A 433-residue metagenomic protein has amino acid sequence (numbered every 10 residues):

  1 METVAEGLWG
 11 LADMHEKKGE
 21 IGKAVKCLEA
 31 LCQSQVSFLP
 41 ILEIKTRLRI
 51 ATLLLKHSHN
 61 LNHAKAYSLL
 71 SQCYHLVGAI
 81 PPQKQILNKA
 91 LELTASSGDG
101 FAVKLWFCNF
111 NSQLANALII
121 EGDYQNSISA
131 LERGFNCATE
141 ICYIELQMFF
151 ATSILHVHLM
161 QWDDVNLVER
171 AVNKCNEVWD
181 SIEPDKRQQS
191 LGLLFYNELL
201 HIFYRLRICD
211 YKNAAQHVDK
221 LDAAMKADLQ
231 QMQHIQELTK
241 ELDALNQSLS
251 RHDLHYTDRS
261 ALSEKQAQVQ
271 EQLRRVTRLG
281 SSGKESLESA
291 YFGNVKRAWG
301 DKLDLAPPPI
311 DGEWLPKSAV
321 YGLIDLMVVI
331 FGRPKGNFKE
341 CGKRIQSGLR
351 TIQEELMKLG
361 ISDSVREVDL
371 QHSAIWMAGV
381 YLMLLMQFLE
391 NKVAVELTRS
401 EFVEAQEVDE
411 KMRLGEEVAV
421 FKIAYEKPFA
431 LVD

Functional and structural regions predicted by a protein language model:
M1-T3, G7, G19-E20, S37-I41 (+16 more regions): Short coil/turn linker motifs that delimit alpha-helical repeat modules in TPR/alpha-solenoid proteins
A5, A12-D13, C32, I44 (+18 more regions): Conserved small-residue packing positions in alpha-helical repeats and bundles
E6, K26, K45-R47, K65-Y67 (+13 more regions): Residue register of alpha-helical TPR repeats
H15, Q35, L54, Y74 (+6 more regions): Residue at a conserved register position within TPR or TPR-like alpha-solenoid repeats
K18, H57, V77, E121 (+8 more regions): Structural motif corresponding to the intra-repeat A-B loop/turn of tetratricopeptide repeats
K23-A24, S37, R297-D433: Alpha-solenoid helical-repeat scaffolds
E29-V36, N88-D99, E132-Y143, N173-K186 (+9 more regions): Amphipathic alpha-helical segments of tetratricopeptide repeats
